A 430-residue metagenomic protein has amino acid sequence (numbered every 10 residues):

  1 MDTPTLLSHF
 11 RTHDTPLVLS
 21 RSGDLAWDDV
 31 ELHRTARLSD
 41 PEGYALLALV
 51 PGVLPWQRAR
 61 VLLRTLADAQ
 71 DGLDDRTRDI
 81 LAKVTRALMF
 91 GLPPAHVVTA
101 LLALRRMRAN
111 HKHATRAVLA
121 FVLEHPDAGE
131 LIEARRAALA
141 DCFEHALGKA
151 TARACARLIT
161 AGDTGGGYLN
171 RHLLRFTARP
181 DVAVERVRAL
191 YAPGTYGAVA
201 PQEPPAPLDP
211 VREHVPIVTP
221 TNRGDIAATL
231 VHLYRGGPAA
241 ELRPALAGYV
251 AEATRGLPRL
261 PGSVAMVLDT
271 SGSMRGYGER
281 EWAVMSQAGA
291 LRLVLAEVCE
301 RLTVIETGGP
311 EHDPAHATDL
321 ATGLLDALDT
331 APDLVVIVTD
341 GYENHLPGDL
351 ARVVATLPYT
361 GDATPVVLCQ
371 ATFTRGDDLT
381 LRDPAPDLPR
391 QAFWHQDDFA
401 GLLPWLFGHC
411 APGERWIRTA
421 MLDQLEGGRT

Functional and structural regions predicted by a protein language model:
M1-E279, I305-T430: Long lumenal/extracellular ectodomains of secretory and single-pass membrane proteins
G278-S286: Glycine- and acidic-residue-enriched helix-capping/strand-helix junction motifs
M285-E300, V304: An active-site-proximal "capping" alpha-helix that borders the catalytic cofactor pocket
